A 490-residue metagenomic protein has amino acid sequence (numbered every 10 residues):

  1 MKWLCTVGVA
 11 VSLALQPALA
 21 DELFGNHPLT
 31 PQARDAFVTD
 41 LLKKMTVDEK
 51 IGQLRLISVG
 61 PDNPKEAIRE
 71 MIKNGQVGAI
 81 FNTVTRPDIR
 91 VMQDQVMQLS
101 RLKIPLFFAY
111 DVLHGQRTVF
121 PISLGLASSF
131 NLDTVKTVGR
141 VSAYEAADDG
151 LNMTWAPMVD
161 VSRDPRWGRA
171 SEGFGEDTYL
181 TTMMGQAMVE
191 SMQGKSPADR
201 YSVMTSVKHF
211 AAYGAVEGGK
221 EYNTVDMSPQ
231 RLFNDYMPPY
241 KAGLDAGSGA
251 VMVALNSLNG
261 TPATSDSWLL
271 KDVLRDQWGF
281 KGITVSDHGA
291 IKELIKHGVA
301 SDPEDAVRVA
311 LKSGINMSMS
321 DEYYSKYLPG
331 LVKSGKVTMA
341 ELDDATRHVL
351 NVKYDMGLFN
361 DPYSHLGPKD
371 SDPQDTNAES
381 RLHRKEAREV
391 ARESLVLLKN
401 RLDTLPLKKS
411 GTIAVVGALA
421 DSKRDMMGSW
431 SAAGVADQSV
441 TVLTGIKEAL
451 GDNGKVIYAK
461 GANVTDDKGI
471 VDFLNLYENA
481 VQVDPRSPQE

Functional and structural regions predicted by a protein language model:
C5-Q16: Bacterial N-terminal signal peptides
A20-E490: Glycoside hydrolase catalytic-domain context in secreted enzymes
